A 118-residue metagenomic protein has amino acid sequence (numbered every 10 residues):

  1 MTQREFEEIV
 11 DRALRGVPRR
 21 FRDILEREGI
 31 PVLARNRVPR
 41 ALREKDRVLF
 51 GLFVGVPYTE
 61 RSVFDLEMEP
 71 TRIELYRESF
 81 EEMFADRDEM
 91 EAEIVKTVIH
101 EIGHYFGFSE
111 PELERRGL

Functional and structural regions predicted by a protein language model:
M1-E93, Y105, S109-E114: Active-site rim/adjacent substrate-binding subdomains
E93-E101: Short alpha-helical catalytic segment bearing the HExxH-like zincin motif of zinc-dependent metalloproteases
